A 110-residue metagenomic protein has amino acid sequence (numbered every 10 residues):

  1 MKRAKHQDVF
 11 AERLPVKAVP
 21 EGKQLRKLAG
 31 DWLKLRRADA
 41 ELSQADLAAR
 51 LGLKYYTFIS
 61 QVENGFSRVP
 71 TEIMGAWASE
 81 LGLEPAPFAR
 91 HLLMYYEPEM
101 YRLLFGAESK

Functional and structural regions predicted by a protein language model:
R3, S79, P87-K110: Short, charged recognition helix plus adjacent turn of helix-turn-helix-like nucleic-acid-binding domains
R3-D39: A short, Lys/Arg-rich alpha-helix, primarily the initiator
G30-R50, A76, E108: Short basic helix-loop element that most often maps to the first helix and adjoining turn of HTH DNA-binding modules
R36, R50, Q61-V62, H91: Residues in the recognition helix of alpha-helical DNA-binding motifs
A40, L51-G52, V62, L81: Core residues of bacterial helix-turn-helix
A45, Y56-T57, A86: Key DNA-contact positions within bacterial/archaeal DNA-binding proteins
G52-V69: Recognition helix of helix-turn-helix/homeodomain-like DNA-binding domains that insert into the DNA major groove
G65-S79: Short, basic-rich loop-to-helix N-cap that marks the start of a DNA-contacting helix
